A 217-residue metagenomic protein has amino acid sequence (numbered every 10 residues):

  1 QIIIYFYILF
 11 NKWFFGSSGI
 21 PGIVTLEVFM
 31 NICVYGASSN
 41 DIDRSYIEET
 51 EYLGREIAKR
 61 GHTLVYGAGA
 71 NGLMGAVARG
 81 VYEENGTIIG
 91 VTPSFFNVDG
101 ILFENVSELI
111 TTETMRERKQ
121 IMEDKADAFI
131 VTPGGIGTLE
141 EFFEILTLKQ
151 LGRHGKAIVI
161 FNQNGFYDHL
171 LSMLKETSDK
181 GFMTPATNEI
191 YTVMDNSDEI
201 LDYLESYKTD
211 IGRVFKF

Functional and structural regions predicted by a protein language model:
Q1-I8: Extreme N-terminal basic, low-complexity initiation segments that serve as generic localization/processing leaders
G16-G22: Residue-identity detector for glycine
V24-V28: Acidic, Ala/Val/Gly-enriched low-complexity intrinsically disordered segments
F29-K125, N164-S197, T209-F217: A cross-family phosphate/adenosyl-ligand binding-site feature
A68, T92, T112-E113, T132-G134 (+3 more regions): Short beta->alpha connector loops at strand-helix junctions that form conserved, small/polar/Pro-enriched
Y82, K149-K156, F182-M183: Arginine/glycine-rich "motif VI" loop of SF2 helicases in the C-terminal RecA-like domain
K119-G152, I211-F217: Active-site/ligand-binding-proximal alpha/beta "capping" segment
